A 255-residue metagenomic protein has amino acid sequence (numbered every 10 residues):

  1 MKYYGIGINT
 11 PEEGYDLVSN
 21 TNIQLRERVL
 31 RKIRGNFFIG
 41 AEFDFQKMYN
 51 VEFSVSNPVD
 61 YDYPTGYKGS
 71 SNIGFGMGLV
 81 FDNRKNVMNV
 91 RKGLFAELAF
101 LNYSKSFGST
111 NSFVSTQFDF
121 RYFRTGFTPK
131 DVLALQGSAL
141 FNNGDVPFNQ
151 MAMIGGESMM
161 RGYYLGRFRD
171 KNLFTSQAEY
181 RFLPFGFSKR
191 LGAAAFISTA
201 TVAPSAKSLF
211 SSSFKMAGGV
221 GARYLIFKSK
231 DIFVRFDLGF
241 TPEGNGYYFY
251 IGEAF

Functional and structural regions predicted by a protein language model:
M1-S71, G166-D170, I232-F233, G239-F255: Gram-negative/organellar outer-membrane beta-barrel architecture
K2-T10, V51-P58, V90-K92, G108-V114 (+3 more regions): Outer-membrane beta-barrel translocator domains and adjoining extracellular loop/strand segments of Gram-negative
Y3-P11, F53-Y63, L94-N102, A152-G162 (+2 more regions): Flexible, solvent-exposed coil segments and beta strand-coil junctions, predominantly the extracellular/periplasmic
N20-Q24, N72-G76, G93, F113-Q117 (+4 more regions): Transmembrane beta-barrel architecture of outer-membrane proteins
R26-K32, E42, G78-D82, R121-F123 (+3 more regions): Transmembrane beta-barrel domains of outer membrane proteins
M77-V80, R84-L191, F196: C-terminal outer-membrane beta-barrel translocator/porin domains of Gram-negative envelope proteins and their
A178, S198, A222, F236 (+1 more regions): Hydrophobic, well-ordered secondary-structure elements that form the walls of internal hydrophobic environments
P184-A217: C-terminal hydrophobic structural anchor segments that stabilize assembly/packing rather than catalytic chemistry
